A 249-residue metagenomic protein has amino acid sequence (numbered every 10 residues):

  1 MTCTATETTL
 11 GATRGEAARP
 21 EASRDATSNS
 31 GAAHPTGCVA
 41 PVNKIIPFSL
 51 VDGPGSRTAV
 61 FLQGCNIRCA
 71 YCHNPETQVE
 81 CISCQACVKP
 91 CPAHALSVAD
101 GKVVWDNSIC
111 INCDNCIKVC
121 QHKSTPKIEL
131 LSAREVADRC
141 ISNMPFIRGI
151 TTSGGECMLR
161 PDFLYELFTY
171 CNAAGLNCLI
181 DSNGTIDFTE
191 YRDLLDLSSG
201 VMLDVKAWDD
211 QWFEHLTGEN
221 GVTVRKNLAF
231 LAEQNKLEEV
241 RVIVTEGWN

Functional and structural regions predicted by a protein language model:
M1-P54, E246-N249: Auxiliary Fe-S-binding modules of radical SAM enzymes
T36-H73, Q85-D100: Short, charged low-complexity linear segments at domain edges
I46-S49, E76, D100, N107 (+2 more regions): Short, well-ordered turn and helix-capping elements at secondary-structure junctions
A70-I82, A86-V104, N115-L130: Iron-sulfur cluster-binding cysteine motifs and their immediate structural context in ferredoxin-like electron-transfer
S83, N112, H215-G218: Phosphate-coordinating loops and pocket residues in cytosolic domains that bind phosphorylated ligands
Q85, D114, P161, Y165: Conserved active-site region of classical short-chain dehydrogenase/reductase
H94-D100, I109-K123, E135-E156: Short Fe-S-cluster ligation motifs
R134-N249: Conserved AdoMet/S-adenosylmethionine-binding subsite of the radical SAM
